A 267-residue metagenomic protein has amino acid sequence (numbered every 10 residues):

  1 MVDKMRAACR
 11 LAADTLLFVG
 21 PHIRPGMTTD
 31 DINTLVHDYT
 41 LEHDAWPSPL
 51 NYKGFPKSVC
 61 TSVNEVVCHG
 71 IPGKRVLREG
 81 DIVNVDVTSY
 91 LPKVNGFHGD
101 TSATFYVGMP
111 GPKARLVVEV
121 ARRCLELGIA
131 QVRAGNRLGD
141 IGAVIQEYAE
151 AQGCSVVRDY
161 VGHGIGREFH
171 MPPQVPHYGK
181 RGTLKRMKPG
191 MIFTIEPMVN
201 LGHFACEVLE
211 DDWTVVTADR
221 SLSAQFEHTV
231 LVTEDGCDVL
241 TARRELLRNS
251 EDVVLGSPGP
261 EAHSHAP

Functional and structural regions predicted by a protein language model:
M1-P267: Active-site neighborhoods and metal-handling regions in enzymes and metal-associated proteins
